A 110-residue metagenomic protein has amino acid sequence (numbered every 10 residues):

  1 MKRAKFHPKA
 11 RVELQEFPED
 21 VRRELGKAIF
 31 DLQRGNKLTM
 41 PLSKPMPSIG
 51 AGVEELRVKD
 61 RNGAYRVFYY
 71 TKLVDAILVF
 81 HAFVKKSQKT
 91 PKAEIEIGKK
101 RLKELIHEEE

Functional and structural regions predicted by a protein language model:
M1-A64, L73-I77, K86-E110: Basic, Lys/Arg-enriched alpha-helical interface segments
V67: Portal/gating segments that form or line small-molecule/metal binding sites
Y70: Conserved Hanks-type protein kinase catalytic core
F80: Conserved catalytic cores of phosphodiester-cleaving nucleases, focusing on short active-site segments
